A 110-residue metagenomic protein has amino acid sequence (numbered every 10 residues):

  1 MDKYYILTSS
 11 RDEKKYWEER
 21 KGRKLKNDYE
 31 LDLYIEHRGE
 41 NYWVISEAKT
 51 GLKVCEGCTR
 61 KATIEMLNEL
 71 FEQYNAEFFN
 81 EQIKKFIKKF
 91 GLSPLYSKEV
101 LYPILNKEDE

Functional and structural regions predicted by a protein language model:
M1-N27: Negatively charged, low-complexity tracts enriched in Asp/Glu with abundant Ser/Thr
T8-R11, R20, R60-K61, N80-F86: Gram-negative host-targeted secretion-system effectors, predominantly Type III and Type IV, recognized via long
S10-R11, E47, K98: Compositionally biased regions
L31-N80: Acidic, low-complexity, intrinsically disordered interaction modules
E77-G91, K98: Anionic, Ser/Thr-rich low-complexity intrinsically disordered regions
V100-L105: A composition-driven surface/loop motif
K107-E110: Short acidic DE-rich linear segments
